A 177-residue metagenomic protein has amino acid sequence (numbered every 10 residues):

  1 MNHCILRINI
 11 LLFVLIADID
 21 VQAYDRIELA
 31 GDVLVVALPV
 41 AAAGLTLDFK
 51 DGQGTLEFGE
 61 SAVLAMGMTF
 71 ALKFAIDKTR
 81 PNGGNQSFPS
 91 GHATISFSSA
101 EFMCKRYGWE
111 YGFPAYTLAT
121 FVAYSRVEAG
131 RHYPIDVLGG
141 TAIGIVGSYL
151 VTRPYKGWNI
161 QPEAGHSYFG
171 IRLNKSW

Functional and structural regions predicted by a protein language model:
M1-V35, G52-Q53, T69-F70, F74-W177: Replace "edges of transmembrane helices
A37-T46: Hydrophobic core of alpha-helical transmembrane segments in multi-pass integral membrane proteins
L45-L64: Interfacial segments of alpha-helical transmembrane regions
